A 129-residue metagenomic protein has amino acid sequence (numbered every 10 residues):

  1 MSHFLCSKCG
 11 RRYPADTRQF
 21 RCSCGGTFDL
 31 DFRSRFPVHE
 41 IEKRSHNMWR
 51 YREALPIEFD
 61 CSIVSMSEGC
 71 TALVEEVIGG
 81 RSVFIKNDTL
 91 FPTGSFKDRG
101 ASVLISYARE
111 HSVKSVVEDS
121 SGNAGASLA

Functional and structural regions predicted by a protein language model:
M1-A129: PLP-dependent amino-acid enzyme catalytic core
